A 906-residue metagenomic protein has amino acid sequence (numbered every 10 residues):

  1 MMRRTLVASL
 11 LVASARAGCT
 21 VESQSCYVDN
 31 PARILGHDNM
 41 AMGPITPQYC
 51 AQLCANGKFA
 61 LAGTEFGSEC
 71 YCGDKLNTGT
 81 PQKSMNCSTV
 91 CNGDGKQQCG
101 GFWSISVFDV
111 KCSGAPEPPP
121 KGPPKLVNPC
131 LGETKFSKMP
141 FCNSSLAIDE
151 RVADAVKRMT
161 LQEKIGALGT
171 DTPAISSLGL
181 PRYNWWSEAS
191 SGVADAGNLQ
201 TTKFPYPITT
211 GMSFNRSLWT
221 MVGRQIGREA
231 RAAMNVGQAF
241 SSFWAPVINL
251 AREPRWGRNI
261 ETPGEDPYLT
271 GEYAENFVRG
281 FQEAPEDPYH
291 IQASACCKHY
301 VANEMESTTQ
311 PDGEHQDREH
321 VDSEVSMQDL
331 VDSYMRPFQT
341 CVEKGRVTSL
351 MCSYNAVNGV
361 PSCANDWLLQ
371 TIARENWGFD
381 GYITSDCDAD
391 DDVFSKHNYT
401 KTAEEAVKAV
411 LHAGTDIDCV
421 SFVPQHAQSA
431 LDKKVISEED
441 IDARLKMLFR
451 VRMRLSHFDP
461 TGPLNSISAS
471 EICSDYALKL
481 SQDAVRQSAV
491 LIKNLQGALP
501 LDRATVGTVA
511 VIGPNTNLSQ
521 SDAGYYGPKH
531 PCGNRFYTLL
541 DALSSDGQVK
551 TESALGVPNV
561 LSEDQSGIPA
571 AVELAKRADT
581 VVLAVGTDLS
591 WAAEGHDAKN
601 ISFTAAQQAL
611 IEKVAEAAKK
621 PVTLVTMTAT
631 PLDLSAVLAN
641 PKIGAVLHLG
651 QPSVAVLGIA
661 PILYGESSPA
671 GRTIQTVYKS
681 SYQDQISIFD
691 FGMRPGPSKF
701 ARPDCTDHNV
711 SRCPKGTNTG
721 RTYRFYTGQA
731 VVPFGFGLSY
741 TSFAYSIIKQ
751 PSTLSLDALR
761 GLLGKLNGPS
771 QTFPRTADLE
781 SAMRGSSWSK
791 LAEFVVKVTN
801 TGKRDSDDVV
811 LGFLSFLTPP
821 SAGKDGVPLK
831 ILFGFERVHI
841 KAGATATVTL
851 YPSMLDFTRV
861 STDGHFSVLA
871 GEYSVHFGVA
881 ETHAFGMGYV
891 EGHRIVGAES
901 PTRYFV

Functional and structural regions predicted by a protein language model:
R3-A17: Cleavable N-terminal signal peptides of Sec/SRP-targeted secreted and luminal proteins
A13-S14, G57, G79, D94 (+3 more regions): Generic recognition of well-structured, leucine-rich alpha-helical segments and adjacent helix-turn regions within
G18-G122: Peripheral, non-catalytic regulatory segments
C26, V107-F108, V796-V798, G812-L814 (+2 more regions): Short beta-strand element of the conserved SAM-dependent methyltransferase core
F66, A115-R859, E872-F877, E881 (+1 more regions): Glycoside hydrolase catalytic-domain context in secreted enzymes
D74-N86, K830-F833, R837, E891-G892: Surface-exposed flexible segments
G864, V868-E872: A glycine-anchored, Pro-Gly-centered beta-turn/N-cap motif
H883-V906: Short beta-strand elements
